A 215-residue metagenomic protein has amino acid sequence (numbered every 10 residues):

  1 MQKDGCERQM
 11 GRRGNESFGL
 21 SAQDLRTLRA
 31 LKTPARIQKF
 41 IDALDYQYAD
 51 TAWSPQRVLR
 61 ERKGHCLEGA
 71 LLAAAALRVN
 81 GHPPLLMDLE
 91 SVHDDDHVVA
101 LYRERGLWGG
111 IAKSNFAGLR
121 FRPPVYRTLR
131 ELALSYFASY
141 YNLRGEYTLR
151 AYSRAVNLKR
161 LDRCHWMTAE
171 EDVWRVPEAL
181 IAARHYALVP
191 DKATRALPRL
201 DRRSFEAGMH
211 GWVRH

Functional and structural regions predicted by a protein language model:
Q2-H215: A structural boundary/capping signal
